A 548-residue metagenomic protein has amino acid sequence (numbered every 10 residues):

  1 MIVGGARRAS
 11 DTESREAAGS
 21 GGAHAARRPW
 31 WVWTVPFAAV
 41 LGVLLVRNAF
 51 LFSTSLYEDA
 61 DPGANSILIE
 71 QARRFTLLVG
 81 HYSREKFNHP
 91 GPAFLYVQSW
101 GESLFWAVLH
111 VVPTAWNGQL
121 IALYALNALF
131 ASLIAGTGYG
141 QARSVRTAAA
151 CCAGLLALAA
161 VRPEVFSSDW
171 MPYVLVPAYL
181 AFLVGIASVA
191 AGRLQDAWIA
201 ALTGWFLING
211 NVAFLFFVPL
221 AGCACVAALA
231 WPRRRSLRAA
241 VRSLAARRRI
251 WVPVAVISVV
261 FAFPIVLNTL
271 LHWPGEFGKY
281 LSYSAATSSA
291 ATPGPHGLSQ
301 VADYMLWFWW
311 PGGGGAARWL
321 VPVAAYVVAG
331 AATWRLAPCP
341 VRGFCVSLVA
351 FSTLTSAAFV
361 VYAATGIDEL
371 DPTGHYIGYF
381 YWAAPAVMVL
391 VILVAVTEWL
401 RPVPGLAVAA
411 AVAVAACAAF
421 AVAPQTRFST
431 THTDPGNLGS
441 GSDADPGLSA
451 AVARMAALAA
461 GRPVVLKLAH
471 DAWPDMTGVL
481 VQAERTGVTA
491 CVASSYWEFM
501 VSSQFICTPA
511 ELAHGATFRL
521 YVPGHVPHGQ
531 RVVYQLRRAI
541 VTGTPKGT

Functional and structural regions predicted by a protein language model:
M1-A49, A230-I257: Start-transfer (signal-anchor) and selected internal transmembrane alpha helices of multi-pass inner/ER membrane
A38, S132-G136, A230-S236, L306-C345: Hydrophobic, aromatic-rich transmembrane alpha-helices and their immediate juxtamembrane boundary segments
G63-Y96, W100-L109: Extracytosolic helix-loop segments that constitute the early lumenal/periplasmic catalytic or substrate-binding loops
L68-Q71, P232, R249-V323: Transmembrane-lumen/periplasm boundary regions of multi-pass, lipid-linked membrane glycan transferases
P92, Y96, A107-S132, S168-D169 (+1 more regions): Loop-to-helix entry region of an early transmembrane alpha helix in multi-pass inner-membrane enzymes
N117-S144, A181, A331-R335: Transmembrane-helix motifs of polytopic, lipid-linked glycan transferases
Y139-A148, R193, R233-V252, Y326-A357: Membrane-interface helix-loop-helix junctions at transmembrane boundaries of multi-pass membrane enzymes, predominantly
L183, A197-C223, I257-V260: Membrane-interface alpha helices of multi-pass inner-membrane proteins
